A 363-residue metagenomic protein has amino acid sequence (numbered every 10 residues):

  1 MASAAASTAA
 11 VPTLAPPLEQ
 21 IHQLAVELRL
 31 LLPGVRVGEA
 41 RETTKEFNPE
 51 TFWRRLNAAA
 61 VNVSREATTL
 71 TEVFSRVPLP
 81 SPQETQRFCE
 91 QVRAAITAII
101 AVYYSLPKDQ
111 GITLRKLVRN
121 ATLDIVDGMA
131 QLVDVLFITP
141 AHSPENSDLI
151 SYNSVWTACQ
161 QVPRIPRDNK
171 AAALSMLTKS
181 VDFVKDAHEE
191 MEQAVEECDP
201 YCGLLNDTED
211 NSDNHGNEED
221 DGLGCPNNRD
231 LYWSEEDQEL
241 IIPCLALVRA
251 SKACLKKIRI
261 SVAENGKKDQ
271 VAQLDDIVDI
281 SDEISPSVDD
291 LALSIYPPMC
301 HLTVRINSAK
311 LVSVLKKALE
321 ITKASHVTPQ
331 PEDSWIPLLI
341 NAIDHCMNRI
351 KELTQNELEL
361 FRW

Functional and structural regions predicted by a protein language model:
M1-E42: N-terminal alpha-helical scaffolding segments that mark the starts of alpha-solenoid/helical-repeat architectures
S3-A5, G34-F47, L70-P80, A98-T113 (+5 more regions): Short, charged/polar, low-complexity loop and linker segments that flank or interrupt alpha-helical bundles
A6, A10-T13, P17, F52 (+9 more regions): Helix-start/N-cap signature of alpha-helical segments
V11-P17, I21, P49, V63 (+10 more regions): Long, charged/polar, soluble alpha-helical segments
T13-P16, Q20-E27, T51, R55-T69 (+17 more regions): Charged, amphipathic alpha-helical oligomerization/scaffolding segments
A59, E66, L70-V73, V77 (+10 more regions): Extended alpha-helical scaffold segments
F74-P166, A173, S180: Alpha-helical bundle protein-protein interaction modules that mediate dimerization/oligomerization and scaffolding
D186-W363: Extended, alpha-helical interaction "stalks"
